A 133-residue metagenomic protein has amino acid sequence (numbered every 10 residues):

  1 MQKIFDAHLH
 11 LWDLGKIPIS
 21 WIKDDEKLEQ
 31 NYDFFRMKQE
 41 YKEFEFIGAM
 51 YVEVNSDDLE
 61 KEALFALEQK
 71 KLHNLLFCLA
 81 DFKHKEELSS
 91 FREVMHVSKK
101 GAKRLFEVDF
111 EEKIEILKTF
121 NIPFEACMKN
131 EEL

Functional and structural regions predicted by a protein language model:
M1-E68: An N-terminally biased module of ancient metal coordination in phosphate/nucleic-acid-related enzymes
D57-E132: Active-site gating/metal-coordination segments in enzymes
